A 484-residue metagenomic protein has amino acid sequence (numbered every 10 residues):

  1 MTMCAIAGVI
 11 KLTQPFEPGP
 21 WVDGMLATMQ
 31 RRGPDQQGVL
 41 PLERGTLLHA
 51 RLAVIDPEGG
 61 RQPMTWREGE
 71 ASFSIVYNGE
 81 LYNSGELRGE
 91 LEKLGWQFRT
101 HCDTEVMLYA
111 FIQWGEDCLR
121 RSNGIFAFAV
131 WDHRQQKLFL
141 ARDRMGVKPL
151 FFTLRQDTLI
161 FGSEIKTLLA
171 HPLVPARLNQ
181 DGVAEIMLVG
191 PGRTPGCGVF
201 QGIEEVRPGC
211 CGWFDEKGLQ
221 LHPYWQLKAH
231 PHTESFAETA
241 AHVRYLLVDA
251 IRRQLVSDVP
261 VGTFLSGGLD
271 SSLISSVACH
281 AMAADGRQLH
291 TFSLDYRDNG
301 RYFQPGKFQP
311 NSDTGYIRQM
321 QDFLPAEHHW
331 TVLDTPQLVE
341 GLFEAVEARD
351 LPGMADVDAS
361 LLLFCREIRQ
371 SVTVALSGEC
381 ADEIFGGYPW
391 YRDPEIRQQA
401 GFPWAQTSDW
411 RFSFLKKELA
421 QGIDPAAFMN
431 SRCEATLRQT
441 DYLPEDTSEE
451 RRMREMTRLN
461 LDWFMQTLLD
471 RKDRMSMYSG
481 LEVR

Functional and structural regions predicted by a protein language model:
T2-A348, L361, C433: Cysteine-centered catalytic environments shared across enzyme families
H49, E216, Q309-S312, Y316-R484: Glycine-rich active-site loop/lid subdomains used to bind and stabilize high-energy intermediates
